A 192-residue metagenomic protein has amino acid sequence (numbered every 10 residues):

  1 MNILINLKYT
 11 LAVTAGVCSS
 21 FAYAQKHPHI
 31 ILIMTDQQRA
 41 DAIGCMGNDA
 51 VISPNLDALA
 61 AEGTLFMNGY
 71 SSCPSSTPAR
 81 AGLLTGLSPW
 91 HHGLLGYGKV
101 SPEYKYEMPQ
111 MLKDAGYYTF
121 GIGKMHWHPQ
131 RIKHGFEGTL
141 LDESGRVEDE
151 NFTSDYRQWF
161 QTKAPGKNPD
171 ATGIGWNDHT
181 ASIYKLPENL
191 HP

Functional and structural regions predicted by a protein language model:
N2-Y9, F21-P192: Formylglycine-dependent sulfatase
T14-C18: Repetitive helical segments and hydrophobic/amphipathic motifs
